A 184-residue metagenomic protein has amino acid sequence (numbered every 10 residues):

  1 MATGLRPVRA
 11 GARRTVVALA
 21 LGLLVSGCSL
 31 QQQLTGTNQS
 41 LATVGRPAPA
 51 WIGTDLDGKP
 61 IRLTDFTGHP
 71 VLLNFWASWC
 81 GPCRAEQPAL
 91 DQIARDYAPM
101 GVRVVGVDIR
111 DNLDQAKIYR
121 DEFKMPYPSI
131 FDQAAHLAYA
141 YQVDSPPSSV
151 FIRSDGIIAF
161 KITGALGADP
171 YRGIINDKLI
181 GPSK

Functional and structural regions predicted by a protein language model:
M1-A50, T54, R172-I174, S183-K184: N-terminal targeting signals for export/organelle localization
L56-D57, F66, S154: Short, ordered coil/turn segments that flank beta-strands lining enzyme active or ligand-binding pockets
R62-R84, L90: Short active-site neighborhood of thiol/selenol oxidoreductases, capturing the structured segment around
T67-H69, P99, M125-P126, V143: Active-site acidic short loop of glycosyltransferases
L72-L73, V104, S149: Hydrophobic beta-strand anchors of alpha/beta hydrolase catalytic cores
R84-F123, Q133-A140: Structural microenvironment flanking redox-active thiols in thiol-disulfide oxidoreductases
I118-P126, D132-K184: Thiol/disulfide oxidoreductase modules built on the thioredoxin-like
